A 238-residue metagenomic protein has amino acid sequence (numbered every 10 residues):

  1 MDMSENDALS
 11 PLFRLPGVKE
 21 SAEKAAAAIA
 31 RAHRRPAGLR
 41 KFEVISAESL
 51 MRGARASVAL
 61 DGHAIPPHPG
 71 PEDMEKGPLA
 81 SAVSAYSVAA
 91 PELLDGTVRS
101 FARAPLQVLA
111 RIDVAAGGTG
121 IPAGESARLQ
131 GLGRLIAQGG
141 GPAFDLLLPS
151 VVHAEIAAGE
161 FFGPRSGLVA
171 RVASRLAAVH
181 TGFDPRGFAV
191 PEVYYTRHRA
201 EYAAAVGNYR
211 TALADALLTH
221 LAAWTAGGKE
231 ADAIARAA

Functional and structural regions predicted by a protein language model:
M1-A238: FIC/Doc superfamily catalytic core
